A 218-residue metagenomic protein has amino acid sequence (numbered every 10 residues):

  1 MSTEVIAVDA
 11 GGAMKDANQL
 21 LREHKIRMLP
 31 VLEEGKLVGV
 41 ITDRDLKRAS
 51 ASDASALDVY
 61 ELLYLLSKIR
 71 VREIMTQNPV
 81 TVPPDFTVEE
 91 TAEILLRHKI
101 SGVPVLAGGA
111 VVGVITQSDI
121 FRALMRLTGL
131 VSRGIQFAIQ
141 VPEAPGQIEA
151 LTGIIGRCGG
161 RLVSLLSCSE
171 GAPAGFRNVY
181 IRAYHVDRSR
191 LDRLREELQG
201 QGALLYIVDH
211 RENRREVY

Functional and structural regions predicted by a protein language model:
M1-E4, D43-V80, T87-L96, T116-T152 (+3 more regions): Tandem CBS (Bateman) regulatory domains
G12-Q19, E90-A92: Short, basic/aromatic recognition patches
L21-H24, L29-D45, L95, V103-S118: A glycine-centered beta-loop-beta connector
V163-L166, R195-R215: Conserved short beta-strand edge segments in small beta-sheet-based binding/regulatory domains
P173-V179: A short, glycine/Asx- and small/polar-enriched loop/turn that sits immediately N-terminal to a beta-strand
Y180-R190, L194: Positively charged
Y184, R215-Y218: Short, low-order "capping/linker" segments at domain edges
